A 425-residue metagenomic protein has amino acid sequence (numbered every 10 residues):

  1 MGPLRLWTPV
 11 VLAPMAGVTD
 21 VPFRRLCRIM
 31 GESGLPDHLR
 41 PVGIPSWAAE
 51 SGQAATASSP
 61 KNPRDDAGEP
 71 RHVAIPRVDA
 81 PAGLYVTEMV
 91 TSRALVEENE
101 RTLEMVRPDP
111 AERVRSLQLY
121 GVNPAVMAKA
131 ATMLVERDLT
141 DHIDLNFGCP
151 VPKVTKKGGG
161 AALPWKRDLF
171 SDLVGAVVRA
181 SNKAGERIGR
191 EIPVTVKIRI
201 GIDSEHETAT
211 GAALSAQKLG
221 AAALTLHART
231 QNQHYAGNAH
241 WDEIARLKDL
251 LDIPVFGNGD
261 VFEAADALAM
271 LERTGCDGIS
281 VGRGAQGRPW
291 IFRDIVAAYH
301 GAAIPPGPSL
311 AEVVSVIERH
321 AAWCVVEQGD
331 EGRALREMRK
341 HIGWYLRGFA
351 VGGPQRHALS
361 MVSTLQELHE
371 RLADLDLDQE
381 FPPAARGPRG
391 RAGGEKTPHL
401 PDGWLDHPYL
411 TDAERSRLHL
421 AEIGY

Functional and structural regions predicted by a protein language model:
M1-L6, V10-V11, A16, G43-P70 (+8 more regions): Alpha/beta catalytic cores of nucleotide-metabolism and tRNA/nucleoside-modifying enzymes
P9-T19, V114-V126, L163-P164, V196-T208: Active-site mouth loops of central-metabolism enzymes
V10-A13, Y85-T87, R115-L119, D141-I143 (+4 more regions): Hydrophobic faces of well-ordered beta-strands that scaffold small-molecule active sites in alpha/beta enzyme cores
M15-G17, V90-S92, Y120-V122, G148-P150 (+4 more regions): Active-site beta-loop-alpha junctions enriched in small/polar residues
M15-R137: Glycine-rich, positively charged N-terminal anion/phosphate-binding segment
E32, A82, L139-T140, A221 (+1 more regions): A structural motif
T102-E104, G158-P164: Short glycine-enriched, charge-decorated loop/helix-capping segments at active-site entrances that position
A131-G159, R167-I253: Alpha/beta enzyme core
